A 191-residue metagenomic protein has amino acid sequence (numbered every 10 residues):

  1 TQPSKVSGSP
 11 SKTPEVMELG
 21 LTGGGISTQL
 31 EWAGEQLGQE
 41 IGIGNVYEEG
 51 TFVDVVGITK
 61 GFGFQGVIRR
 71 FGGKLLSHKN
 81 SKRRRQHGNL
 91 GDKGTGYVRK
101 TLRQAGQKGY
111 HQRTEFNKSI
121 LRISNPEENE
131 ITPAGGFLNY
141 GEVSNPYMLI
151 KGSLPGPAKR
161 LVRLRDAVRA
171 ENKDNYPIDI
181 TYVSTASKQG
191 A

Functional and structural regions predicted by a protein language model:
T1-A191: Basic, glycine/proline-rich low-complexity segments that contact nucleic acids
